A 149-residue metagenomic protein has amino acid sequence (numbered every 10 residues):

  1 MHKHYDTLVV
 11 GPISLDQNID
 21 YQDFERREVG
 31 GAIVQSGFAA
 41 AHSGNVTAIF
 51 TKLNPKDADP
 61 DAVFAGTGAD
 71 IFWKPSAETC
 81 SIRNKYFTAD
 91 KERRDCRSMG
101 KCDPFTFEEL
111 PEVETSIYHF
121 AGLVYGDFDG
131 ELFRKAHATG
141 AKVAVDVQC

Functional and structural regions predicted by a protein language model:
K3-Y5, L15-R27, H42-A121, G126 (+2 more regions): Conserved N-terminal subdomain of the carbohydrate kinase-like
G11-I13: Active-site metal-binding loops of divalent metal-dependent hydrolases
A32-H42: Histidine-anchored nucleotide/phosphate-binding helix
A144-Q148: Short, acidic/small-residue loops that bind anionic groups at enzyme active sites
